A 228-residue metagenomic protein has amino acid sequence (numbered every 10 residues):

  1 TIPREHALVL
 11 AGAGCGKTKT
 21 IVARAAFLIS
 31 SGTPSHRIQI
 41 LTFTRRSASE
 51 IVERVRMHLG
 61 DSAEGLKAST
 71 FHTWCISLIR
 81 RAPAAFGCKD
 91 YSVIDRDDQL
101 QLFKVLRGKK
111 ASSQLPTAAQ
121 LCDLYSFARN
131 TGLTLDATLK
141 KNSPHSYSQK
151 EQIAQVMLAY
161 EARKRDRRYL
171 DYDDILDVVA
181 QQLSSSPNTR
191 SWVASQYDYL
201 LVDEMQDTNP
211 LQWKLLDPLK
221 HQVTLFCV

Functional and structural regions predicted by a protein language model:
T1, E5-L10, T20, Q39 (+4 more regions): Conserved helicase NTPase motor core
T1-K89, R167, S191, V223: P-loop NTPase Walker
L10, H58, S62, A85 (+5 more regions): Alpha-helix C-capping/helix-to-loop hinge sites
S49-V52, R56, K104, E161 (+1 more regions): Class I S-adenosyl-L-methionine
R96-K164: Coupling/switch/interface segments within P-loop NTPase motor domains and analogous charged loops in nucleic-acid
